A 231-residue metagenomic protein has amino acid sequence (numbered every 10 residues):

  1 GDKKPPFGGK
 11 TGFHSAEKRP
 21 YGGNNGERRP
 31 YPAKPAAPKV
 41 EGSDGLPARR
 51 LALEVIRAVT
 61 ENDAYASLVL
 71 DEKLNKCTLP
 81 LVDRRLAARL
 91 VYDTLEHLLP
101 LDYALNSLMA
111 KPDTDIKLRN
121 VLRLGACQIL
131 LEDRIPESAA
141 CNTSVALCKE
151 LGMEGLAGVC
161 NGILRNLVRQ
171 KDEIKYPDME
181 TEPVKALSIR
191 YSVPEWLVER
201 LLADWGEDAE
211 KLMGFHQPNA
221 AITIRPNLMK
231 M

Functional and structural regions predicted by a protein language model:
G1-M231: Class I Rossmann-like S-adenosyl-L-methionine
